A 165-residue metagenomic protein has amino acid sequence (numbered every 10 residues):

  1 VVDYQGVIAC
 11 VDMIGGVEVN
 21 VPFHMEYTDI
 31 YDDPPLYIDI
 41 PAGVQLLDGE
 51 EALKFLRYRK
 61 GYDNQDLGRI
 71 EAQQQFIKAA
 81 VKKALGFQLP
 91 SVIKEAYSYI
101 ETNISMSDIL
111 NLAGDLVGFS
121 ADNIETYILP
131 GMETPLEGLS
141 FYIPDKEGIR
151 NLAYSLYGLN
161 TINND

Functional and structural regions predicted by a protein language model:
V1, K54-F55, E125-I128: Structural recognition of the beta-strand scaffold that forms the well-ordered cores of secreted hydrolase catalytic
V1-V2, P22: Structural motif
V2-D3, D108: Short, glycine/acidic-rich beta->alpha junctions
I8-Q88, V92-E95: Flexible, polar/acidic helix-loop-strand segments at domain edges
Q65-G68, A84, I100, I104 (+1 more regions): A general boundary/transition motif marking the beginning of the first structured unit of a protein
G86-I100, M106, A113: Alpha-helical membrane-targeting segments
E101-D165: C-terminal solvent-exposed extensions
